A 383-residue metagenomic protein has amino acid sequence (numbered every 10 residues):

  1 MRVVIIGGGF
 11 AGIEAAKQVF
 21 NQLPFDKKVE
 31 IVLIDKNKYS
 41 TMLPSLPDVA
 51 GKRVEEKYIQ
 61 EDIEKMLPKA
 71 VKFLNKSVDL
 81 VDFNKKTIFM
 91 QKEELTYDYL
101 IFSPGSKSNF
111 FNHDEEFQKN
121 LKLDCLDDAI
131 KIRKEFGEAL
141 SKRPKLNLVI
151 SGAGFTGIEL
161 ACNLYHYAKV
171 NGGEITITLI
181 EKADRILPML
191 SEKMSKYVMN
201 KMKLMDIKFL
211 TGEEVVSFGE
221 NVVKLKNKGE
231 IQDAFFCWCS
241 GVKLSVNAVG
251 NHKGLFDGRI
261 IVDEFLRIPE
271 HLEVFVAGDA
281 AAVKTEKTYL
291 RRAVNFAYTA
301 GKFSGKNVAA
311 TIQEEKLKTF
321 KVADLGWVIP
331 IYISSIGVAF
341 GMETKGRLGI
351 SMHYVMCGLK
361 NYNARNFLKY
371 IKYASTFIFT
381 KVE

Functional and structural regions predicted by a protein language model:
M1-V71, L148, E159-L190: Beta1-alpha1 glycine-rich phosphate/pyrophosphate-binding loop at the start of Rossmann-like nucleotide-binding domains
R2-V3, V71-N147, C237: FAD-binding core/adjacent interface of flavoenzyme oxidoreductases
I6, T96-K107, V215, I231-K243 (+1 more regions): Short hydrophobic core segments
V71-L80, K169-E264: A Rossmann-like FAD-binding core segment of flavoenzymes
Q118-P144, E230-T299, K306: FAD-site-proximal beta/loop scaffold in flavoenzymes
K169, N295-V322: Internal hydrophobic alpha-helix adjacent to the cofactor/substrate pocket in enzyme cavities
T319-I336: Flavin (FAD/FMN) cofactor-binding core of flavoprotein oxidoreductases
I333-E383: C-terminal auxiliary extensions adjacent to catalytic cores
